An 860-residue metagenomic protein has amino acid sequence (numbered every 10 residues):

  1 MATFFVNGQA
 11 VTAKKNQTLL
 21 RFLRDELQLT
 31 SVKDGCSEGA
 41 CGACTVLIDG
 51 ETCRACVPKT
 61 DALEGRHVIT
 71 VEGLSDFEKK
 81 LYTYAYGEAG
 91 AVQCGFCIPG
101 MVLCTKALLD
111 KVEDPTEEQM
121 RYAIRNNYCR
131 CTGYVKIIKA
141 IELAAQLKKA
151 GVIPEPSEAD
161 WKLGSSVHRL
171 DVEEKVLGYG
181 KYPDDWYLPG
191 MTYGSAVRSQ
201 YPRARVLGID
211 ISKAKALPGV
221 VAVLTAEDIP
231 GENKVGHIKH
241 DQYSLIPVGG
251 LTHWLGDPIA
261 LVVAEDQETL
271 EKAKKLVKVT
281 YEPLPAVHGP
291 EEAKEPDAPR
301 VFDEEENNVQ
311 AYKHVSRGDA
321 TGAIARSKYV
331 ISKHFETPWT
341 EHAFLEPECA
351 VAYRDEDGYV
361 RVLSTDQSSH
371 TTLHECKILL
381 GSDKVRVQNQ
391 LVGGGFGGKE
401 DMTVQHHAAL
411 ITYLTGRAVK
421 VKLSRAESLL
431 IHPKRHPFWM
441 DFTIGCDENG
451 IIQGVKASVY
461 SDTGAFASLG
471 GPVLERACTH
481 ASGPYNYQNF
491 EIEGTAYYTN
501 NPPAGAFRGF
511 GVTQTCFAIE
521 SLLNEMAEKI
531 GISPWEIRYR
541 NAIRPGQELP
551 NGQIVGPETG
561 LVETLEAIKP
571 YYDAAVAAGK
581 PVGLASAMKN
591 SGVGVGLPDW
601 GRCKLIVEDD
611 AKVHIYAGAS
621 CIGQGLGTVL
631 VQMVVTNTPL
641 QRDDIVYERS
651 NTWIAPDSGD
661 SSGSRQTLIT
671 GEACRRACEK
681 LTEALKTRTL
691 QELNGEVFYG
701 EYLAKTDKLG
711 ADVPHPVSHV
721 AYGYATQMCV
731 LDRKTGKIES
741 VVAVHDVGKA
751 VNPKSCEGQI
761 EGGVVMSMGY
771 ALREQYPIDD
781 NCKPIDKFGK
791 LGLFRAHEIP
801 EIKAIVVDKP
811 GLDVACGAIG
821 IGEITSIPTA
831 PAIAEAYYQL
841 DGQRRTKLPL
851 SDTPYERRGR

Functional and structural regions predicted by a protein language model:
M1-P156, V595: Signature of N-terminal electron-transfer/Fe-S-associated modules in redox systems
V46, E174, G180, C349-R354 (+9 more regions): Short beta-strand elements
G90, S165, D171-L177, I238 (+3 more regions): Glycine-rich loop/linker segments at domain edges
I124-P183, L565-P570, A574-A578, K604-V613 (+5 more regions): Intrinsic disorder at enzyme termini
A145-N307, L414: Flexible, low-hydrophobicity surface segments
A226-E227, G381-D383, L414-V419, E448 (+2 more regions): C-terminal catalytic domains of large/alpha subunits in multi-subunit enzymes
P258-I259, A264-D266, R417-G464, G671-Q691: Phosphate/diphosphate-binding loops
P296-I378, A542-K612, E692-V717, K787 (+1 more regions): Helix-loop-helix junctions that connect adjacent transmembrane helices in secondary transporters/permeases, recognized
